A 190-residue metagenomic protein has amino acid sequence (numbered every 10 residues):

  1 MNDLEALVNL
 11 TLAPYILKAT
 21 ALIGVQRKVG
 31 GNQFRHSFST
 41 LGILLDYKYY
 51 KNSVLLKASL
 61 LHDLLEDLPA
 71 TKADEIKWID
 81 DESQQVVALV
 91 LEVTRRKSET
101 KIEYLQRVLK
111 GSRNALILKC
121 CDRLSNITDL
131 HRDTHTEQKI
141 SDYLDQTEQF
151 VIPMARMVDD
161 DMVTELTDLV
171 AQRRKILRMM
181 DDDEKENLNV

Functional and structural regions predicted by a protein language model:
M1-V190: Active-site helical microenvironments for divalent-metal-assisted chemistry
